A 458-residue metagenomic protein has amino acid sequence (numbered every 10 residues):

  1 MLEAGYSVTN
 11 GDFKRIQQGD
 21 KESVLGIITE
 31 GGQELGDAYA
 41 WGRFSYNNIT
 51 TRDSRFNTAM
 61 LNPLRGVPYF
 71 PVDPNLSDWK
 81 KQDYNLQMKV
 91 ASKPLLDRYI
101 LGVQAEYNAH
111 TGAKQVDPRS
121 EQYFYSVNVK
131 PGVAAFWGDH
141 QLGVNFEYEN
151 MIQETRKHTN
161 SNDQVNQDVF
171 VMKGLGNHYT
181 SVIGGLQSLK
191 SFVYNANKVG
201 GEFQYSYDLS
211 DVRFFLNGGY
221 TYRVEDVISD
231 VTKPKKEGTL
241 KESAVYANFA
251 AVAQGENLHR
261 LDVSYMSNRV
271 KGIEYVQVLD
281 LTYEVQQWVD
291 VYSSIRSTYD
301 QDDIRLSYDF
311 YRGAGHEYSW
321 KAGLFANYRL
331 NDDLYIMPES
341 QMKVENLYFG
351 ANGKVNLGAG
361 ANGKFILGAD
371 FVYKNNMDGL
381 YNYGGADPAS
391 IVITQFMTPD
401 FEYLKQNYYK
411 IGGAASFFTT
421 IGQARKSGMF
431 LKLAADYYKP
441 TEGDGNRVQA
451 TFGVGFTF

Functional and structural regions predicted by a protein language model:
M1-I100, G132-D139, E149-M151, L209: Membrane-proximal, glycine/serine-rich, low-complexity loop/turn segments characteristic of large bacterial
L2, G36-G42, D97-L101, G138-L142 (+7 more regions): Outer-envelope beta-barrel architecture signal
L2-V8, G42-N48, V103-A109, V144-N150 (+8 more regions): Transmembrane beta-barrel strands of outer-membrane/channel proteins
G11-V24, S77-W79, H110-F124, K190-Y194 (+1 more regions): Outer-membrane beta-barrel proteins
D12-G19, D53-A59, G112-S120, T155-S161 (+7 more regions): Outer-membrane beta-barrel translocator domains and adjoining extracellular loop/strand segments of Gram-negative
K21-I27, K80-L86, E121-V127, N195-G201 (+7 more regions): Residues that define the transmembrane beta-barrel architecture of outer-membrane proteins
W137-D139, N446-F458: Outer-membrane beta-barrel "beta-signal"
T180-L324: Long, internal scaffold/assembly segments composed of regular secondary structure
